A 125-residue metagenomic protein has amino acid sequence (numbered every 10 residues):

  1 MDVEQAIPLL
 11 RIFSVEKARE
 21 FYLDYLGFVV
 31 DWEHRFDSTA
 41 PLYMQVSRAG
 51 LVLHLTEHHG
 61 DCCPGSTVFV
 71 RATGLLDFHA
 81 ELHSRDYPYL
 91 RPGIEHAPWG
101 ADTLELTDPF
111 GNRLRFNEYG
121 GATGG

Functional and structural regions predicted by a protein language model:
M1-R19, D31, S66-V68, E118-G125: N-terminal beta-strand motif that seeds the catalytic metal site of vicinal oxygen chelate
I7, R11, H54, E105 (+1 more regions): Conserved beta-strand segments that form the floor/walls of ligand-binding pockets within enzyme and binding domains
R11-V15, F36-T39, P98: Conserved beta-strand-loop-alpha-helix junction that forms the acyl-donor binding cleft
V15-E16, V68-R113: Vicinal oxygen chelate
D24-V30, Y87-P88: Conserved acetyl-CoA-binding loop of GNAT-fold acetyltransferases
D31-G65, R113-E118: Conserved short beta-strand elements that form part of the metal-binding/catalytic scaffold of enzyme active sites
